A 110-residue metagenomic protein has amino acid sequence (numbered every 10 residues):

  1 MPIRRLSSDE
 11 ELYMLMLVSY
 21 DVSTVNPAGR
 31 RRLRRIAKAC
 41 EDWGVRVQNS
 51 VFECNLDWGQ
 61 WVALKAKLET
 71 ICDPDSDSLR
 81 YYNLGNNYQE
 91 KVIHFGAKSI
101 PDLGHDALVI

Functional and structural regions predicted by a protein language model:
P2-V47, V51, N55, G59-Q60: Extended, hydrophobic alpha-helical segments
A28, L64, V92: A short acidic (Asp/Glu
K38-C40, K65-T70, H94-A97: Intrinsically disordered, low-complexity boundary segments flanking structured domains
V47-G85: Short, intrinsically disordered low-complexity segments
P74-D106: C-terminal structural segments of small proteins and small subunits
V109-I110: Glycine-rich, aromatic-bearing surface loops/beta-hairpins
